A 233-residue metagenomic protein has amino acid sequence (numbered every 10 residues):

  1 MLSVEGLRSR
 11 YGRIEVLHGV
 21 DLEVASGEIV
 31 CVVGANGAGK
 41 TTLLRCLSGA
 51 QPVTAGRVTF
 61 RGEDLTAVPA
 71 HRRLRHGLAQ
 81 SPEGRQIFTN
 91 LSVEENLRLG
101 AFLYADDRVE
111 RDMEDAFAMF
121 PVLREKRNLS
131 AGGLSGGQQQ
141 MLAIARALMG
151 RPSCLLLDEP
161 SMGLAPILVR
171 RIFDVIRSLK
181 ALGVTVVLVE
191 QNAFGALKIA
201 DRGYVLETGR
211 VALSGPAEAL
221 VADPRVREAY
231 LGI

Functional and structural regions predicted by a protein language model:
M1-I233: Glycine-rich phosphate-binding loops of nucleotide-dependent enzymes
